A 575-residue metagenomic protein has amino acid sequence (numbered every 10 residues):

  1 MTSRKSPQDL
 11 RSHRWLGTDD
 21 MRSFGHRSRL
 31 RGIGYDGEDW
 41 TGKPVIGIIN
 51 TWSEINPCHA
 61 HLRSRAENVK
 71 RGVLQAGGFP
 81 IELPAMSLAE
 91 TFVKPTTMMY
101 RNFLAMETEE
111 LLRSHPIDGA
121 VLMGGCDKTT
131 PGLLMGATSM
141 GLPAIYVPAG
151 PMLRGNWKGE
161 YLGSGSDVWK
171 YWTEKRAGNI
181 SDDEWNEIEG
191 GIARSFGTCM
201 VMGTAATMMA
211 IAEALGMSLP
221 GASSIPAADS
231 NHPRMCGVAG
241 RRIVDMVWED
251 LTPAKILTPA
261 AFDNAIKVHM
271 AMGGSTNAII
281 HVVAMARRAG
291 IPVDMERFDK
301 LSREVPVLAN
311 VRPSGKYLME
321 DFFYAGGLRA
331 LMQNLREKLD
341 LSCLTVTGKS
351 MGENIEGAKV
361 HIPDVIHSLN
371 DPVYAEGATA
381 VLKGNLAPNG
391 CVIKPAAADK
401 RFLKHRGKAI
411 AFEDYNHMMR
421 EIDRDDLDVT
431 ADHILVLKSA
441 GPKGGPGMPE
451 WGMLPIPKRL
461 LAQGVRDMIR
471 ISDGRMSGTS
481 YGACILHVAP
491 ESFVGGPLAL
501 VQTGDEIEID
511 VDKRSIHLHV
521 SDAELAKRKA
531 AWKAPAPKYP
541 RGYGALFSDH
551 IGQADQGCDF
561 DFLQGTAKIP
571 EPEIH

Functional and structural regions predicted by a protein language model:
T2-E54, C58, R65-A85, T91 (+5 more regions): Catalytic or ion-coupling anion/metal-binding cores of large enzyme and transporter domains
Y100: Glycine-rich phosphate- or other oxyanion-binding loops that anchor nucleotides, phosphorylated ligands
F103-H115: Short, well-structured alpha-helical segments in soluble
R113-L133, A144-A149: A short, small-residue-rich loop immediately preceding and capping a beta-strand
